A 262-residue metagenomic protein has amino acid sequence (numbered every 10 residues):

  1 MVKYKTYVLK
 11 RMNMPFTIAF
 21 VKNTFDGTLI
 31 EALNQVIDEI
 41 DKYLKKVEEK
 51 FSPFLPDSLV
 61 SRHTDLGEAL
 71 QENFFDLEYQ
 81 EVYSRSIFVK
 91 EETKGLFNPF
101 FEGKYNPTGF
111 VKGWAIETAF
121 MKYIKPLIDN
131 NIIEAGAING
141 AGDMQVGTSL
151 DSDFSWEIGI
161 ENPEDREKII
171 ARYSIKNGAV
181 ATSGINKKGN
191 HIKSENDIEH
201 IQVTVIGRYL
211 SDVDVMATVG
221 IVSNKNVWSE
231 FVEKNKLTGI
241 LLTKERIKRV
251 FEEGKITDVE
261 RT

Functional and structural regions predicted by a protein language model:
M1-T262: Mature catalytic core of soluble alpha/beta enzymes
